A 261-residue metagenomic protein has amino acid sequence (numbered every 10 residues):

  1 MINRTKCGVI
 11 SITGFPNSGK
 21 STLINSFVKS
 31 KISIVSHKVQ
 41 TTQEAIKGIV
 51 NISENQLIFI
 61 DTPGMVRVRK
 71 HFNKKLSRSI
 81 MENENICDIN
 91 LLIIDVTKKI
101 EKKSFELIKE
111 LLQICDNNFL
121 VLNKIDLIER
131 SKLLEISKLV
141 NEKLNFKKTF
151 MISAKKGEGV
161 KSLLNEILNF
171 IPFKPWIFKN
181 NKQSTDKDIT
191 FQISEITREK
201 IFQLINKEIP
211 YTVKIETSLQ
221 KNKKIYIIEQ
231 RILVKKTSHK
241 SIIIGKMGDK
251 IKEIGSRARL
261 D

Functional and structural regions predicted by a protein language model:
M1-E84, I89, I94, R231-L233: Conserved G1/Walker A P-loop phosphate-binding module
N17, I189-D261: P-loop NTP-binding site
K20, I46, I80, N123 (+3 more regions): Residue-level signal for inorganic ion chemistry
S30, I49-S53, M65, N83-N90 (+5 more regions): Conserved, well-folded catalytic cores of nucleic-acid-processing and energy-transducing macromolecular machines
V39-T41, P63-V66, V96-I100, I125-I128 (+4 more regions): Conserved nucleotide-binding/hydrolysis micro-motifs of P-loop NTPases
Q40-Q43, S77, E101, R130 (+5 more regions): Amphipathic alpha-helical transducer elements in NTP-driven molecular machines
V50-Q56, K75-T149, L204, S218-I227: Conserved C-terminal guanine-recognition region of P-loop GTPase G domains, centered on the G4
D116-F119, D126-I189: Canonical P-loop GTPase G-domain recognition
